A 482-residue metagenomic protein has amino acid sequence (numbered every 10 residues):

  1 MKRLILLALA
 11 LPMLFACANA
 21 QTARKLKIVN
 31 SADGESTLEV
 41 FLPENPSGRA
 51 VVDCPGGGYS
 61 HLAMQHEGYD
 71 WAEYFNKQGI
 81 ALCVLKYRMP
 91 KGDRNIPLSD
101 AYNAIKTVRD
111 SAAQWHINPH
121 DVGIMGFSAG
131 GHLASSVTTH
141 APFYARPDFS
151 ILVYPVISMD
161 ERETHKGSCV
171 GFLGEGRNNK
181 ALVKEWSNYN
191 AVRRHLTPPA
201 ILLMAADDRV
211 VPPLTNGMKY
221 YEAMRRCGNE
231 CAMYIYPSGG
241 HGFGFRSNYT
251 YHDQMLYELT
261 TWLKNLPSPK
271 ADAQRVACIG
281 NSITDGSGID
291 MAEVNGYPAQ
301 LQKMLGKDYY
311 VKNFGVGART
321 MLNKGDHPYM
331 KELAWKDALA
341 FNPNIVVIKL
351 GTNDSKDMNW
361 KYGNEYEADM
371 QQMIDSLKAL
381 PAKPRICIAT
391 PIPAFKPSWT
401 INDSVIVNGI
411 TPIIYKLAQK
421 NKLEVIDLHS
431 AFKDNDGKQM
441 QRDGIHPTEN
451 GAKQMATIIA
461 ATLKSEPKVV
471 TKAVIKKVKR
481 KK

Functional and structural regions predicted by a protein language model:
E39, M218-K270, E449: C-terminal catalytic histidine-bearing segment of alpha/beta-hydrolase fold enzymes
A63-A72, C83-P119, S247-Q254: Catalytic nucleophile-loop/oxyanion-hole region of alpha/beta-hydrolase and closely related hydrolase-like folds
N103-S168, V183-K184, N188: Primarily recognizes the serine-hydrolase "nucleophile elbow" in alpha/beta-hydrolase and SGNH/GDSL folds
K166, A273-A277, I283-Q371: Conserved SGNH/GDSL esterase-like catalytic core that processes O-acyl groups on lipids and polysaccharides
I201-D208: Short beta-strand/loop motif that positions the catalytic acidic residue of the alpha/beta-hydrolase fold
R209-N216: Conserved alpha/beta-hydrolase "acid-adjacent" motif
G240-R246, I289, I392-I475, K482: Catalytic His-Asp segment of secreted/periplasmic serine-dependent ester chemistry enzymes
K349-N353, D375-N408: Active-site segments of SGNH/GDSL-like serine hydrolases that catalyze O-acetyl group transfer/hydrolysis on lipids
